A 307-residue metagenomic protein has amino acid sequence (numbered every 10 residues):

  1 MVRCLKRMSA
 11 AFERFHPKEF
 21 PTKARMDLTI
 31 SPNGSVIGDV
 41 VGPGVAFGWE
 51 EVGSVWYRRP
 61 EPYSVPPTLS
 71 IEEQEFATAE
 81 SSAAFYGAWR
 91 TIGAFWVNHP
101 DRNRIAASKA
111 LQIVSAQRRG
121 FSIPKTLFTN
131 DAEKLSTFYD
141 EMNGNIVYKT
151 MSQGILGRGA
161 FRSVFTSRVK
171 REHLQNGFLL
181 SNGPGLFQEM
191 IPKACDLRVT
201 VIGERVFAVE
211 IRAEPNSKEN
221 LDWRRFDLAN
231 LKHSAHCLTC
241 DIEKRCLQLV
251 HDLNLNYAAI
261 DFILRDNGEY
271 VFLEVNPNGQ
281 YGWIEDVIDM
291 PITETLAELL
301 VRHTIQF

Functional and structural regions predicted by a protein language model:
V2-R7, E13-S122, S136-T137: Conserved N-proximal alpha/beta basic substrate-recognition cap immediately N-terminal to, or forming the N-lobe
L5, L135-S136, D140-L238: Phosphate-binding site of ATP-dependent enzymes
R14-F15, W96-N98, K125-T129, Y148 (+1 more regions): General beta-strand structural signal in soluble alpha/beta enzymes
P32-N33, G42, V201-R205, A213 (+1 more regions): Short acidic-glycine loop/turn motifs at beta-strand connectors
P62, D101-R104, F128-K134, S152-G154 (+1 more regions): Short acidic/polar capping segments at secondary-structure boundaries
R119-N143: Rossmann-like NAD(P)H-binding beta-loop-alpha module
H233-K244, Q248-L255, L264-F307: C-terminal active-site "lid" helix and adjoining low-complexity regulatory extension at the edge of ATP-using catalytic
I260-F262: Hydrophobic residue at the +6 position relative to the catalytic HRD Asp in the kinase catalytic loop
